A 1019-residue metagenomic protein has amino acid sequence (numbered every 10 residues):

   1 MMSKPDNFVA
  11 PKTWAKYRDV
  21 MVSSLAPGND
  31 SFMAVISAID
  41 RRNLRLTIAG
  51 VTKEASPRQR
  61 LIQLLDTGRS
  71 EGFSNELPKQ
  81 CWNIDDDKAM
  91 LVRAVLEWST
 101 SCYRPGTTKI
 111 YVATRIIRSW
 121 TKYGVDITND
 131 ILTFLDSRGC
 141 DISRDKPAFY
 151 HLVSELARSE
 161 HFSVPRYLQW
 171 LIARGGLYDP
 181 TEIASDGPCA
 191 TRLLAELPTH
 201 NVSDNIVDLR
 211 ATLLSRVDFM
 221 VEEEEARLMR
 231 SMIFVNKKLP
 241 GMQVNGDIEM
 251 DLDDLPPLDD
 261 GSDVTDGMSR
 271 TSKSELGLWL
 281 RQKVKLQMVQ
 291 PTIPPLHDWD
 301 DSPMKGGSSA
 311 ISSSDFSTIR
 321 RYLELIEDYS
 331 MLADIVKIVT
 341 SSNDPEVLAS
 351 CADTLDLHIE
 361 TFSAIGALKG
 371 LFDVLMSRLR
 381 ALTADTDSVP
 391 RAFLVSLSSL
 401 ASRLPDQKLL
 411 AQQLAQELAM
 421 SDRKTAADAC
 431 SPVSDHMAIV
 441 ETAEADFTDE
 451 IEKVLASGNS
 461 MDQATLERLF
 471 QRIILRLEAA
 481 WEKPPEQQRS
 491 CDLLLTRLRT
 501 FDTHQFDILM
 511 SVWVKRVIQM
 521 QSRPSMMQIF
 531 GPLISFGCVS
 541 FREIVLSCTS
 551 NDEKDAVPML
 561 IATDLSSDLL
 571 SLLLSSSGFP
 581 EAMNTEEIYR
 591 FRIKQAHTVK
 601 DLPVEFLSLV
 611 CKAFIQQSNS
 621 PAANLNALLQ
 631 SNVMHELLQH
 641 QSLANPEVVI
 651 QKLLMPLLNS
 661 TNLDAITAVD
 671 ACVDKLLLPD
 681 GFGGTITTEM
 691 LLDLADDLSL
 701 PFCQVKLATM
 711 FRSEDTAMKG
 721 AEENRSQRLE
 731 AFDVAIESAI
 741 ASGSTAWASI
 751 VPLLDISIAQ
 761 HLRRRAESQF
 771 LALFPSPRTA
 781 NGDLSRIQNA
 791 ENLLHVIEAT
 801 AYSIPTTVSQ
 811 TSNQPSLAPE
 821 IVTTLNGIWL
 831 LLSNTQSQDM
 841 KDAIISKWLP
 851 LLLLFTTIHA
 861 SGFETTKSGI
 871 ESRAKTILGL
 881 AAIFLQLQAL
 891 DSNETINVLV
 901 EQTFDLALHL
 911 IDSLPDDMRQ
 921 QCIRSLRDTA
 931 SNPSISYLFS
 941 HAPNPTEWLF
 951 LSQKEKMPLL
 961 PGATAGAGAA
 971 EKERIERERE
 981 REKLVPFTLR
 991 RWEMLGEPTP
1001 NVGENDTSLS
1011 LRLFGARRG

Functional and structural regions predicted by a protein language model:
M1-G1019: Long, low-complexity, intrinsically disordered regions
